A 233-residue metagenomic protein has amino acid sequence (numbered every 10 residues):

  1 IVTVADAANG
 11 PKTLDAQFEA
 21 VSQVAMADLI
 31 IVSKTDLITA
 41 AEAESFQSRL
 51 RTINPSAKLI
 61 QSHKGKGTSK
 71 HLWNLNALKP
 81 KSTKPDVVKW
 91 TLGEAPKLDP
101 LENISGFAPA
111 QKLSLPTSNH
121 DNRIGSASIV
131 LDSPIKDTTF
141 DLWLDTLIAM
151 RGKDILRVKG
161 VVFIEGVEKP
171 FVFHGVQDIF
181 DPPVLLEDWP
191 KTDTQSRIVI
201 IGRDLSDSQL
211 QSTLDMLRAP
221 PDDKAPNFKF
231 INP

Functional and structural regions predicted by a protein language model:
I1, A20-Q23: Small-molecule kinase domains that catalyze NTP-dependent phosphoryl transfer to phosphate-bearing small molecules
I1-D15, T35-A41: Conserved Switch II/interswitch segment of TRAFAC-class P-loop GTPases
K12-E19, D181: Short secondary-structure boundary/capping elements
S22, M26-D193, R203-P233: C-terminal accessory "lid"/substrate-recognition subdomains
